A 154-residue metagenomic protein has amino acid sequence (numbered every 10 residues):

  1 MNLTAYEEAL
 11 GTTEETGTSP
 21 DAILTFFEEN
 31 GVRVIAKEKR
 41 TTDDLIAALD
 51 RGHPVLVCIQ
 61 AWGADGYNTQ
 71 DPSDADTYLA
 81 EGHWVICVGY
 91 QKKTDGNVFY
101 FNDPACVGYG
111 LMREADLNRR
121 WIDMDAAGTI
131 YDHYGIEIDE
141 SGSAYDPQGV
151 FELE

Functional and structural regions predicted by a protein language model:
M1-K39, D44-L45, R51, A127-D139 (+1 more regions): Cysteine-nucleophile protease catalytic domains, especially the papain-like/related folds used in DUB/UBL proteases
L3, E7-L10, H83, D103-G108: Residue-level signal for functionally critical sites in structured catalytic/ligand-binding pockets
T16-G17, D74, L111: Alpha-helical interaction segments
E38-C106: Active-site-adjacent substructure of cysteine-protease-like catalytic cores
Y78-L79, V88-E154: Noncatalytic regulatory segments and standalone regulatory/sensor domains
